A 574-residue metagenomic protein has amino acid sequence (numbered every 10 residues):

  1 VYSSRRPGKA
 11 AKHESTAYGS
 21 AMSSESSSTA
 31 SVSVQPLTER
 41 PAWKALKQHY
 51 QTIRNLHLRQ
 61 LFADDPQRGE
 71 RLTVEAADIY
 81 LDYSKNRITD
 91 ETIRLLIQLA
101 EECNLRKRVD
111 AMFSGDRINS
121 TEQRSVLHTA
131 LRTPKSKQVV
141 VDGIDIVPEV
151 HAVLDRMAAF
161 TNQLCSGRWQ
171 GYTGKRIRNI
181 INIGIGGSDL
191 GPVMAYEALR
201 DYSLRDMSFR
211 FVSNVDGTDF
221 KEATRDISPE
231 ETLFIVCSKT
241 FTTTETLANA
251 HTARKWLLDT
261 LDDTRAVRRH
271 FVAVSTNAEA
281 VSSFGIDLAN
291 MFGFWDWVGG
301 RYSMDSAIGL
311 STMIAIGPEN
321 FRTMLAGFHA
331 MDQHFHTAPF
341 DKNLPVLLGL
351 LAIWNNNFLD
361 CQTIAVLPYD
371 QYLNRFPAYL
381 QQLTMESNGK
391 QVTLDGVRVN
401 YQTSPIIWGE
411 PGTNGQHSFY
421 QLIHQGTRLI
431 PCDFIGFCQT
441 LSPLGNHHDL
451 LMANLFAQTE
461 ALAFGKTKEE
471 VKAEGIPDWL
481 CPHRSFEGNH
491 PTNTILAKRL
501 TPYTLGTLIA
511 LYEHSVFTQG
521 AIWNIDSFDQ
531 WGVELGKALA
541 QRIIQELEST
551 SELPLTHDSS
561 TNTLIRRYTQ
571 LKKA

Functional and structural regions predicted by a protein language model:
V1-A21: Short, Lys/Arg-enriched N-terminal segments with co-localized hydrophobic residues within the first ~10-30 amino acids
V34-A42, H49-F62, R68-T173, E460 (+2 more regions): Extended, charge-enriched "interface" segments that sit outside catalytic cores
P41, Q67, R87, E91 (+17 more regions): Conserved active-site and cofactor/substrate-binding residues in soluble primary-metabolism enzymes
S84, Q402, I406-R499: Helicase-primase coupling helices
A159-G167, G174-A338, R542: Glycine-rich phosphate-binding loops that contact phosphosugars or nucleotide phosphates
R178-G184, F234-T240, T363-D370, I406-I407 (+1 more regions): Short glycine-rich or small-residue beta-strand-to-loop segments that form or flank ligand, phosphate, metal/Fe-S
W256-G445, G488, K537-L539, I544 (+1 more regions): Active-site phosphate/pyrophosphate-binding segments
F486-H490, T494-W523, F528, L535 (+2 more regions): C-terminal accessory domains/tails appended to large, multi-domain proteins
